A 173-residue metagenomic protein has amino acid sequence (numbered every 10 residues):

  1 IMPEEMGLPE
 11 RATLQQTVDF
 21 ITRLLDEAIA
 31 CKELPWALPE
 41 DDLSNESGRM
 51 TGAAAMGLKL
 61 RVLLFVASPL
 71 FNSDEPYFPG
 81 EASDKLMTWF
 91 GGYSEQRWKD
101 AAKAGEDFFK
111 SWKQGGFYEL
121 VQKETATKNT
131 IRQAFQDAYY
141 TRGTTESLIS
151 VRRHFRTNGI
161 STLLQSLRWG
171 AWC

Functional and structural regions predicted by a protein language model:
I1-M2, L14-Q15, F20-R23: Mobile, glycine-rich extracellular loop/lid and propeptide segments that shape or gate substrate/ligand access
E4-A12, E46, M87-S94: Second-shell loop/turn segments in exported
V18, R49-A53, R61-C173: An aromatic- and glycine-enriched ligand-binding surface/loop that stacks and positions planar moieties
D26-A28, G52: Serine-hydrolase-like catalytic core of hydrolytic proteins
I29, W36-P39, E46, F109: A conserved position within tetratricopeptide repeats
W36-E40, L70-S73: Inter-helical turn/loop segments and adjacent helix faces that build the functional surface of alpha-helical bundle
D42-M56: Extended, leucine-rich alpha-helical cores of fungal transcription factors
